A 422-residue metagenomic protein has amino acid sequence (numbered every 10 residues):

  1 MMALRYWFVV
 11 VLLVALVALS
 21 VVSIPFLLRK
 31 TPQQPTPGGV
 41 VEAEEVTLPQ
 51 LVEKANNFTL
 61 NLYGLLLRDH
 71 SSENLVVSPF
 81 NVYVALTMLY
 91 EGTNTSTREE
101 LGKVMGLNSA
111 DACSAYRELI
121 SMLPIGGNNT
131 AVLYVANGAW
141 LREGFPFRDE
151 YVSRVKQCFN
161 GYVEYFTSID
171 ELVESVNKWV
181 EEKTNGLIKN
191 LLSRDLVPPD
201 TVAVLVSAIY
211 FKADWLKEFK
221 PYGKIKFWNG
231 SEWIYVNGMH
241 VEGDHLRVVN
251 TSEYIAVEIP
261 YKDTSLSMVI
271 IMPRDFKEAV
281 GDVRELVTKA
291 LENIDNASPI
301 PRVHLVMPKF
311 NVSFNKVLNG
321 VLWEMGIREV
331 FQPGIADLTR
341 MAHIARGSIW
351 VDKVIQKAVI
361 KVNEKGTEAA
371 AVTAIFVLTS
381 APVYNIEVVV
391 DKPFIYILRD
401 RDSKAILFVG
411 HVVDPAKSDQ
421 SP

Functional and structural regions predicted by a protein language model:
A3-S168, L172, K178, R401 (+2 more regions): Detector for small/aliphatic-rich hydrophobic stretches
E53-L62, T367-N385, Q420: Short, positively charged
Y63, K103, S121-P124, E285-I300 (+2 more regions): Domain-wide signal for the mature, well-folded portions of proteins, strongly enriched in nucleus-encoded organellar
S72, V82, A112-F276, D295-A381: Non-catalytic, conformational "gating/processing" segments within enzyme and secreted inhibitor domains
L101-M105, F219-K226, A279-E292: Short Gly/aromatic-enriched secondary-structure transition segments
L205, E253-I271, V377-L378, P382-P422: Extended hydrophobic
L246-V248, E278-V283, A381-P382, S418-P422: A short, polar/proline- and glycine-enriched secondary-structure boundary/capping micro-motif
K277-E278, A405: Short beta-strands and strand-coil junctions in structured, solvent-facing domains, enriched
